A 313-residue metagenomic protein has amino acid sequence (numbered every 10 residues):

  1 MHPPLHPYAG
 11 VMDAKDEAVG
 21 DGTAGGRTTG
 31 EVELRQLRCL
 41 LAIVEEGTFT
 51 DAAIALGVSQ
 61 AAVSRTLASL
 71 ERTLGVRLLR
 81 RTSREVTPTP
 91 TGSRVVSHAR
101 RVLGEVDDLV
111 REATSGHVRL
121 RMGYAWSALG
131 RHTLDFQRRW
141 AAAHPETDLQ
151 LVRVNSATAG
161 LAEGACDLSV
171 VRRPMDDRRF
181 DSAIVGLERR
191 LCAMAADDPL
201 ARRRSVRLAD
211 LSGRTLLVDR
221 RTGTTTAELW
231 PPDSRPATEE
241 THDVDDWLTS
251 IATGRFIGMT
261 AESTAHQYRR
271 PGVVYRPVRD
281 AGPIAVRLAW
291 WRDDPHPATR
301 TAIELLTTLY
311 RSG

Functional and structural regions predicted by a protein language model:
G26-E46, S64, S93: Short alpha-helical elements of helix-turn-helix
A42-S59: Short helix-boundary/capping micro-motifs
S59-S69, F136: Residues within the DNA-recognition helix of helix-turn-helix
E71-P88: A short LG(V/I)-centered, amphipathic sequence patch enriched for acidic residue(s) preceding the LG motif
T73-L74, R94-R119: Alpha-helical linker/hinge and terminal dimerization helices associated with HTH transcriptional regulators
H117-D176: Central regulatory/effector-binding core of bacterial HTH transcription factors
A143, E163, R179-I257, T264-G282 (+1 more regions): C-terminal regulatory
V274-G313: A late-sequence structural motif
